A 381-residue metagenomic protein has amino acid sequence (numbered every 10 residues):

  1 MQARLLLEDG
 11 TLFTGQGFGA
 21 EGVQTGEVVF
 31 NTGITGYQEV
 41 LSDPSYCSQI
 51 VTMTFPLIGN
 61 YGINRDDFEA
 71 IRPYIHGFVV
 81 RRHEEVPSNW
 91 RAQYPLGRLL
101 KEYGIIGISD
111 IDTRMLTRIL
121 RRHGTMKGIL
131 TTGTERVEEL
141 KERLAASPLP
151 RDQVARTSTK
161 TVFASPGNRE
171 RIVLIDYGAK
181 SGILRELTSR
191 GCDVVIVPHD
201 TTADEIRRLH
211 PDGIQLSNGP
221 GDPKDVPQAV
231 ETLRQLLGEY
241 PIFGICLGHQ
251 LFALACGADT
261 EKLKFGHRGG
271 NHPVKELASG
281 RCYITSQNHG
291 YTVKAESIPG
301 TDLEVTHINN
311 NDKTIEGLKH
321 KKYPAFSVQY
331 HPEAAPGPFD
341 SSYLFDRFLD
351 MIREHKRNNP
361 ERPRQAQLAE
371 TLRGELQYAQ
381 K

Functional and structural regions predicted by a protein language model:
Q2-E39, P44-Y46: Intrinsically disordered, low-complexity, positively charged segments
L7, F30, T52-M53, V80 (+2 more regions): General beta-strand structural signal in soluble alpha/beta enzymes
T35-E39, I58, I63-S109, T113-A164 (+6 more regions): Amide-donor transfer/coupling interface in amidating biosynthetic enzymes
V194-H199: Short hydrophobic/Thr-rich beta-strand motif most characteristic of the beta2 strand and flanking loop of CheY-like
Q215-K224: Short glycine/threonine-rich loop/turn motifs
I242-I245, T260: Extended C-terminal subregions enriched in glycine
G244, G248, A253: Gly/Ala-rich beta-loop-alpha elbow adjacent to hydrolase catalytic centers
